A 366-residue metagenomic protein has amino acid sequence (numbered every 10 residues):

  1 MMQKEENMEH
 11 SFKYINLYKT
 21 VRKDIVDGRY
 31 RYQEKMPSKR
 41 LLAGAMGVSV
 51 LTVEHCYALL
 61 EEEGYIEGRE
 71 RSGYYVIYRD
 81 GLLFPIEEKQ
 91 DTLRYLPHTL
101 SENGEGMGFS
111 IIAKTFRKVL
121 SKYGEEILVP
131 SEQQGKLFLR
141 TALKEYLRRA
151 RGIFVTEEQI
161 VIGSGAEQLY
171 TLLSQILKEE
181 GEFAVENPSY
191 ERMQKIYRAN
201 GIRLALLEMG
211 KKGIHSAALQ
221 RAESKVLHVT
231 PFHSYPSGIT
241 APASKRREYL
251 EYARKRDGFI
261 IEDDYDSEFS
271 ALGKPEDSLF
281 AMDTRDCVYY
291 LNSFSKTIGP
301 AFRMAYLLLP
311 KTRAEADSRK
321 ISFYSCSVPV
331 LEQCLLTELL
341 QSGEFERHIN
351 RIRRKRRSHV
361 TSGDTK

Functional and structural regions predicted by a protein language model:
M1-V119, Y123, L128, L139-K144 (+8 more regions): N-terminal basic, amphipathic alpha-helical segments
E70, E157, S164, E262 (+1 more regions): Short loop/edge segments at beta-strand edges and connector loops that shape dinucleotide/nucleotide cofactor-binding
R71, D283-D317, L331: Active-site PLP attachment segment
S101-E105, E167, S189-E191, K212 (+5 more regions): Short, solvent-exposed loop/turn segments at secondary-structure junctions
E126-R256, E268-F269, K274-M282, R356: Conserved core of the PLP fold type I
V185, I261-E262: Hydrophobic residues in beta-strands of the RecA-like P-loop NTPase core, especially within AAA+ ATPase
M209, P236-T240, F294, S322-S327 (+1 more regions): Short, contiguous acidic/charged loop-to-helix segments that flank catalytic cores in large enzymes
